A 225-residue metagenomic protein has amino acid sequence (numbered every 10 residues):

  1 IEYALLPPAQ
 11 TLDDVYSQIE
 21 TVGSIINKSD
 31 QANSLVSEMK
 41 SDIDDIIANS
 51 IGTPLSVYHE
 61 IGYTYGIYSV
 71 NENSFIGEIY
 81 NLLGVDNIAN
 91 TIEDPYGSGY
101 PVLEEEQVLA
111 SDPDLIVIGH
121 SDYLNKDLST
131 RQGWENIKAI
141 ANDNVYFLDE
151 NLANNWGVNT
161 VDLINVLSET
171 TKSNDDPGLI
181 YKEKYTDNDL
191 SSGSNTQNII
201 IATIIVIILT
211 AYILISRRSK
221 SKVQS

Functional and structural regions predicted by a protein language model:
I1, P101-H120: Proline-aspartate-enriched helix->loop->beta-strand connector
Y3-A9, E20-S34, T64-V70, Y96 (+1 more regions): Second-shell loop/turn segments in exported
L5-L6, N90, I118: Short beta-strand and adjacent tight-turn residues that come in two discontinuous sequence segments and form the edges
D13-E20, S24, S111, L115-G193 (+1 more regions): Structured C-terminal subdomain patch of bacterial secreted/periplasmic proteins
Q31-L83, T186: Basic- and aromatic-lined ligand-binding clefts that recognize polyanionic substrates
N73-G99, N144-F147: His/Asp/Glu-enriched short active-site or ligand-binding loop at hydrolase and phosphoryl-transfer sites
S194-V206, I213-I215: Short, hydrophobic alpha-helical membrane anchors of single-pass surface/secreted proteins
T210-S225: C-terminal membrane-anchoring or membrane-association module
